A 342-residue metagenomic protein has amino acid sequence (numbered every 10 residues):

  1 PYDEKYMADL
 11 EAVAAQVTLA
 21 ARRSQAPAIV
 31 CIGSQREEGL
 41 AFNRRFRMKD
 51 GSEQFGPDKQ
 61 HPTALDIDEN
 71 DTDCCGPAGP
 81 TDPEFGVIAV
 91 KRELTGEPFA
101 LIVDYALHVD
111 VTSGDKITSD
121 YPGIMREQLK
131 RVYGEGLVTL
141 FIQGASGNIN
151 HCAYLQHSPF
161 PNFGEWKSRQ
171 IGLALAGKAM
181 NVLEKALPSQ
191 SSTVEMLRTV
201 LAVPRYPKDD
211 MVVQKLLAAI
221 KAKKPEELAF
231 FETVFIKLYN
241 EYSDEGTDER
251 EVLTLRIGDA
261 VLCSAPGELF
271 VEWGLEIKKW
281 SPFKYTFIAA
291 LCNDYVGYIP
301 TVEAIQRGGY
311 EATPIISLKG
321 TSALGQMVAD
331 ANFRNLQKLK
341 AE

Functional and structural regions predicted by a protein language model:
P1-E342: Non-catalytic substrate/cofactor recognition surfaces at enzyme active-site rims
